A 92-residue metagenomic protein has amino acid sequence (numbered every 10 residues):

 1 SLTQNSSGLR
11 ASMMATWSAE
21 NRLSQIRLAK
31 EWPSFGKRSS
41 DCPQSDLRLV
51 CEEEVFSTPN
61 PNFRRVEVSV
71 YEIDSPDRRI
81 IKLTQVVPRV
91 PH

Functional and structural regions predicted by a protein language model:
S1-H92: Flexible, low-complexity segments enriched in proline/glycine/serine and punctuated by aromatic residues
